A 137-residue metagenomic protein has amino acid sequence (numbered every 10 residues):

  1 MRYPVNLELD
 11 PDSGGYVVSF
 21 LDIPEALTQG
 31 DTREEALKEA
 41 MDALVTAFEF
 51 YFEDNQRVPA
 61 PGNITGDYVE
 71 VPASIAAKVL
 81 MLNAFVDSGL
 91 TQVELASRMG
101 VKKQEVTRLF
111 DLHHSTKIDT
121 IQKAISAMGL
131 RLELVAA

Functional and structural regions predicted by a protein language model:
M1-F48, F52-E53: DNA-contacting interfaces and partner/effector-binding or oligomerization modules in DNA-centric proteins
M1-Y3, M41-Q104, R108, L112-S115 (+1 more regions): Short, charged, surface-exposed hinge/linker loops at domain edges that act as mobile lids or interdomain connectors
F20, L134-A136: Residue-level recognition of conserved beta-strand positions in structured domain cores
E34, P59, E133: Short, electropositive, low-hydrophobicity segments enriched in small/polar residues
D119-L134: DNA major-groove recognition helix of helix-turn-helix/homeodomain DNA-binding modules
